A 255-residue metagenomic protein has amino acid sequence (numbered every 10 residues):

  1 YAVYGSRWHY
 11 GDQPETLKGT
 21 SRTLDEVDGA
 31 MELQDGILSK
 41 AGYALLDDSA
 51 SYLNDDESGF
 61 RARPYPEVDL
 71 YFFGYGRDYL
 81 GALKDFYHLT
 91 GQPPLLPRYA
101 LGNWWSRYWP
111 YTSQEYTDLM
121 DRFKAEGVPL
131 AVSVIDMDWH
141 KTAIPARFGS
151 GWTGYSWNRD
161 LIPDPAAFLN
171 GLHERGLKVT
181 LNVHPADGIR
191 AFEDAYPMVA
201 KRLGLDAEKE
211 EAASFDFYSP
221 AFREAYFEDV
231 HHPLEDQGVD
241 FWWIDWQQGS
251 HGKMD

Functional and structural regions predicted by a protein language model:
Y1-A100, R107-Y108, S113-Q114, D118-A125: Catalytic and substrate-binding clefts that recognize carbohydrates or anionic sugar/phosphate headgroups
Y1-R7, P129-D255: Aromatic- and carboxylate-enriched substrate-binding clefts and catalytic-loop regions of carbohydrate-active enzymes
Y99-L101, L130-A131: Residue-level recognition of the N-termini of beta-strands and the immediately preceding loop/turn
G102-W104, S214: Short aromatic/hydrophobic contact patches that present stacked aromatics for nucleic-acid/ligand binding
W104-Y108, Q247-G249: Short strand-loop junctions, especially beta-strand C-caps/beta-turns that link beta-sheets to coils or alpha-helices
